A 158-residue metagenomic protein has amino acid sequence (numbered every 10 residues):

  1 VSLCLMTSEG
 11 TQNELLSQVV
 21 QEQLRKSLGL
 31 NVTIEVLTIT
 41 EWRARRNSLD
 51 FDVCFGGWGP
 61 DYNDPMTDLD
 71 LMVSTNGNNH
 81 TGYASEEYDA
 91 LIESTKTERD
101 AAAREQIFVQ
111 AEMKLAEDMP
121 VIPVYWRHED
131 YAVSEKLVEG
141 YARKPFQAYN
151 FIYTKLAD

Functional and structural regions predicted by a protein language model:
V1-E9, V32-E35: Short, well-ordered beta-strand elements
E9-Q23, R43-D158: Detector for C-terminal structural segments
V19-I34: Short alpha-helix C-terminal cap/hinge motif
T33, L37, F55-W58: Short beta-strand and adjacent tight-turn residues that come in two discontinuous sequence segments and form the edges
